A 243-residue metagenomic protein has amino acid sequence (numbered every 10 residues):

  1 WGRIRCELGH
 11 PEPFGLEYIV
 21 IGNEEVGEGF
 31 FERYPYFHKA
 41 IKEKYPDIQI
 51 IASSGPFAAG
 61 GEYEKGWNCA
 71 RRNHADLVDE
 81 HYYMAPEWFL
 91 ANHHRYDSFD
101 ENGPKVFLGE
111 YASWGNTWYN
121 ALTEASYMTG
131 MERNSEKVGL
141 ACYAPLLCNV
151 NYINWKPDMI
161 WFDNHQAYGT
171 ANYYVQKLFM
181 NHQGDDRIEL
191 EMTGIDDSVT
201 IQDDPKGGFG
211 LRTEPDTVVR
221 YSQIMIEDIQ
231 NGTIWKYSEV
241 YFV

Functional and structural regions predicted by a protein language model:
W1-F30, L108: Active-site groove signature of glycoside hydrolases
G2-E7, Y34, G60-R71, L90: Distinct, well-ordered alpha-helical segments
E32-Y36, A58-G61, L122-A125: Short, glycine/acidic-rich beta->alpha junctions
K39-K42, P46-Q49, W67-R72, D76-H182: Catalytic-core region of carbohydrate-active enzymes that cleave or remodel glycosidic bonds
S54-F57, C142-L147, Y241: Short, solvent-exposed turn/loop segments enriched in Gly/Ser/Thr/Pro and often Arg
G55-Y63, A85: Short acidic loop-to-helix transition motifs that present clustered carboxylates
D185-I195: Edge strands and adjacent loops of beta-rich recognition modules
T193-V243: Extracellular glycan-recognition regions
